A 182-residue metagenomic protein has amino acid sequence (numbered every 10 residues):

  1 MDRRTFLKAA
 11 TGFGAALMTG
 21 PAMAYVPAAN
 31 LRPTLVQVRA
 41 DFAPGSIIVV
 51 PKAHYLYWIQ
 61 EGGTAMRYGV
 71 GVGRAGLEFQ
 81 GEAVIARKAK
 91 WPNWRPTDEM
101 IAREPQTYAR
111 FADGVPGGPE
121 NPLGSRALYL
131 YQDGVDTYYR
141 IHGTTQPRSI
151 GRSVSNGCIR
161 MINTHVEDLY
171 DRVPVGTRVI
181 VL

Functional and structural regions predicted by a protein language model:
T5-A24: N-terminal export signals
F6, V36, V70, I85 (+2 more regions): Generic structural hydrophobic/aromatic packing signal, biased to beta-strands
P21-S46, W91: C-terminal segment of N-terminal export signals and the immediately downstream linker at the start of the mature
F42, G62, R74-E82, W91-P92 (+1 more regions): Exported/periplasmic cell-wall-interacting domains
S46-I47, K52-Y55, I59-R87: Glycine-rich catalytic cores of cysteine/serine-nucleophile enzymes that process amide/ester linkages in cell-envelope
T97-D98: N-terminal targeting leaders
